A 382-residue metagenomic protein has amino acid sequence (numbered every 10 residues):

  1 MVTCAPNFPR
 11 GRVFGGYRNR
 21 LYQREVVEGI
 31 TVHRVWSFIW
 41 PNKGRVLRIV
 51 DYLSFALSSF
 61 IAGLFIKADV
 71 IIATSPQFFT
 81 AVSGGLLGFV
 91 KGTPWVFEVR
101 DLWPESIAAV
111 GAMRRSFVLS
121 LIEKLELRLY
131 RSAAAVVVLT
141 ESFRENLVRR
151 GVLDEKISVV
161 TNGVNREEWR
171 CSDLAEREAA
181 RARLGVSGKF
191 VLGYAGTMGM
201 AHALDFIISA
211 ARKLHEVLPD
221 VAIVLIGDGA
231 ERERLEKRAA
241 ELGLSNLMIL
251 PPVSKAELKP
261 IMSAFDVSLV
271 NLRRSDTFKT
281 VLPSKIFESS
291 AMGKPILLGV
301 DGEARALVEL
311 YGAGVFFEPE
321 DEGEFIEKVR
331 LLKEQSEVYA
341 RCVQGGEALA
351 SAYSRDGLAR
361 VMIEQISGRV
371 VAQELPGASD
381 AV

Functional and structural regions predicted by a protein language model:
A5, S142, G163: Carbohydrate-associated surface elements
G15-Q23, R170-G185: A short helix/loop element that forms part of the nucleotide-sugar donor recognition site in Leloir-type
L57-K67, F79-V82, L86-V90, S116-V138: Membrane-proximal helix-turn-helix segments that form the acceptor-binding/catalytic region of lipid-linked
V186-H202, I207-A211, V343: Conserved donor-binding/catalytic core segment of Leloir-type glycosyltransferases
H202, S254-S290, L297-A306: Nucleotide-sugar-dependent
I226-G227, R232-M262: Nucleotide-activated donor-binding/catalytic signature segment of Leloir-type glycosyltransferases, i.e., the conserved
R305-R330: Change "using UDP/GDP/dTDP sugars" to "using nucleotide sugars
E324, L331, V338-A352: A short, well-ordered alpha-helix in the C-terminal region of glycosyltransferases
